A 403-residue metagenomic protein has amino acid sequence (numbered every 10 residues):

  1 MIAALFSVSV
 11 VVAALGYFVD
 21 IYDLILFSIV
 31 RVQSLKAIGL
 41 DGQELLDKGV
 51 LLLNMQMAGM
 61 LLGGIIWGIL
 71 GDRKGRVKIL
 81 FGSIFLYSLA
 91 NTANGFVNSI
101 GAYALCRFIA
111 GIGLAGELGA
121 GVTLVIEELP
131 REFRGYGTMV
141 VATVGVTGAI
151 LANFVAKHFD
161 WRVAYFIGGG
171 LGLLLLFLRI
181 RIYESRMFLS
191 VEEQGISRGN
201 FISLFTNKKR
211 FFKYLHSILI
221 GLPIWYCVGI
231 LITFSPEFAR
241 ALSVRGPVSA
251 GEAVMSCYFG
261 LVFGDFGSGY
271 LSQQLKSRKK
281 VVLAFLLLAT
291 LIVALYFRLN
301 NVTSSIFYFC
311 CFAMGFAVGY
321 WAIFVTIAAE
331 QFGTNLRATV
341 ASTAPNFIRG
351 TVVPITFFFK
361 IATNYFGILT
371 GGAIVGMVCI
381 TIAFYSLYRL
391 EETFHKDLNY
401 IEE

Functional and structural regions predicted by a protein language model:
S28, R210-D265, V352-T356: Extracytoplasmic gate region of multi-pass secondary transporters
V30-L62: Extracellular/periplasmic helix-loop-helix junction of adjacent transmembrane segments in MFS-like secondary
L62-N98: Conserved MFS/SLC helix-loop-helix module at the cytosolic interface between two early adjacent transmembrane helices
G64-G75, D265-S277: Helix-to-loop junctions at the C-terminal end of transmembrane segments in multipass secondary transporters
R73-S83, E132, Q273-L286: Cytoplasmic membrane-interface "Motif A"-like loop-to-helix N-cap segments of 12-TM Major Facilitator Superfamily
G75, F96-A102, P130, K276 (+1 more regions): Helix-breaking motifs and short loop linkers at transmembrane-helix boundaries and internal kinks in secondary membrane
C106-T143: Cytoplasmic helix-loop-helix junction between adjacent transmembrane helices in 12-TM secondary transporters
V141-I180: Helix-loop-helix hairpin linking two adjacent transmembrane segments in secondary transporters
